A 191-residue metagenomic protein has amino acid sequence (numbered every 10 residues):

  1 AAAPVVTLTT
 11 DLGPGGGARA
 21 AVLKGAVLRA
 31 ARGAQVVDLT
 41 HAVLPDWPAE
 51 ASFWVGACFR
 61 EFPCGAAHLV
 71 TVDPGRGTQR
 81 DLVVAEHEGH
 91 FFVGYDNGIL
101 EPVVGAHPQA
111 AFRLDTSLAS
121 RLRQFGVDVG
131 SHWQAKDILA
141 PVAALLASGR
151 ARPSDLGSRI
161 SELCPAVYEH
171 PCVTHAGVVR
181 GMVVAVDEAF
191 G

Functional and structural regions predicted by a protein language model:
A3-A42: N-terminal glycine-rich anion-binding loop in soluble enzyme alpha/beta folds
P4-V5, A30-V36, D46-A57, E61-D137: Active-site histidine-anchored catalytic micro-motif
D11, D73, V142: Divalent metal-coordination and catalytic microenvironments
G16, W47-A49, P63, H90-F91 (+2 more regions): A short linear-motif detector with a strong N-terminal bias
V22-A26, W54-A57, P102, P141-L145: Alpha-helical scaffold segments in soluble metabolic enzymes
D38-A51, D155-L163: N-terminal auxiliary interaction/assembly segments of multi-subunit proteins
H41-A42, G56, C64-A66, D155-L156 (+1 more regions): N-terminal start-of-chain detector that recognizes signal peptides and the immediate post-cleavage beginning
A110, R123-G191: Anionic-ligand-binding alpha/beta catalytic cores of soluble enzymes and soluble regulatory domains that recognize
